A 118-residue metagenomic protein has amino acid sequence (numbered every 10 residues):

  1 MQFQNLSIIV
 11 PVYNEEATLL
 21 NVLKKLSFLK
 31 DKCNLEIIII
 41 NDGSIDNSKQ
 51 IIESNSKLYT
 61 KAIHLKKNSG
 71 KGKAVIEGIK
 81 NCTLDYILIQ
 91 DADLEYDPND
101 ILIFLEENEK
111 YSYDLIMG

Functional and structural regions predicted by a protein language model:
M1-G118: Structured catalytic core of nucleotide-sugar glycosyltransferases
